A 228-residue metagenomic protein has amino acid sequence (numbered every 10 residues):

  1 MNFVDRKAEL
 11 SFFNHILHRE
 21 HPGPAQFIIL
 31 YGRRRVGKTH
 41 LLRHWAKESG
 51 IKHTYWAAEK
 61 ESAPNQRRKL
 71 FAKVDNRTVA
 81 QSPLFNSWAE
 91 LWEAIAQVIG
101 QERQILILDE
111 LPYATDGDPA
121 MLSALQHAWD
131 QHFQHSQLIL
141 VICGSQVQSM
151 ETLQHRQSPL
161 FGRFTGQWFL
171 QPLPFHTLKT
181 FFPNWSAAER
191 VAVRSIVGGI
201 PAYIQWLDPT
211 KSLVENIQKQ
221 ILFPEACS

Functional and structural regions predicted by a protein language model:
M1-S228: Phosphate-binding site recognition
